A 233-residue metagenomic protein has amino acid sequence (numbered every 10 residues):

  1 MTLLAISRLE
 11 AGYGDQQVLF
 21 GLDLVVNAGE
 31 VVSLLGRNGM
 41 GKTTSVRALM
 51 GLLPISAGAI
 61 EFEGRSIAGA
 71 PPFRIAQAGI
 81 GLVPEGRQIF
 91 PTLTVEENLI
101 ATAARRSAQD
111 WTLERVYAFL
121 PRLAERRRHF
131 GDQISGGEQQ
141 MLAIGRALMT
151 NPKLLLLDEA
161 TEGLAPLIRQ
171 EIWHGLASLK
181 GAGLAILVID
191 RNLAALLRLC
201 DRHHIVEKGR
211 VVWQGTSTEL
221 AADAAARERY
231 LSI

Functional and structural regions predicted by a protein language model:
L35-R37: The feature captures the beta-strand-to-loop junction immediately N-terminal to the Walker
M50: Helix-to-loop junction immediately C-terminal to a conserved catalytic motif
G58-S66, A78, W111-T112, A118: Conserved ABC transporter NBD signature motif
F130-I134, E138: Conserved ABC ATPase signature
A147-L148: ABC ATPase C-loop
E159-A160: Walker B catalytic motif
